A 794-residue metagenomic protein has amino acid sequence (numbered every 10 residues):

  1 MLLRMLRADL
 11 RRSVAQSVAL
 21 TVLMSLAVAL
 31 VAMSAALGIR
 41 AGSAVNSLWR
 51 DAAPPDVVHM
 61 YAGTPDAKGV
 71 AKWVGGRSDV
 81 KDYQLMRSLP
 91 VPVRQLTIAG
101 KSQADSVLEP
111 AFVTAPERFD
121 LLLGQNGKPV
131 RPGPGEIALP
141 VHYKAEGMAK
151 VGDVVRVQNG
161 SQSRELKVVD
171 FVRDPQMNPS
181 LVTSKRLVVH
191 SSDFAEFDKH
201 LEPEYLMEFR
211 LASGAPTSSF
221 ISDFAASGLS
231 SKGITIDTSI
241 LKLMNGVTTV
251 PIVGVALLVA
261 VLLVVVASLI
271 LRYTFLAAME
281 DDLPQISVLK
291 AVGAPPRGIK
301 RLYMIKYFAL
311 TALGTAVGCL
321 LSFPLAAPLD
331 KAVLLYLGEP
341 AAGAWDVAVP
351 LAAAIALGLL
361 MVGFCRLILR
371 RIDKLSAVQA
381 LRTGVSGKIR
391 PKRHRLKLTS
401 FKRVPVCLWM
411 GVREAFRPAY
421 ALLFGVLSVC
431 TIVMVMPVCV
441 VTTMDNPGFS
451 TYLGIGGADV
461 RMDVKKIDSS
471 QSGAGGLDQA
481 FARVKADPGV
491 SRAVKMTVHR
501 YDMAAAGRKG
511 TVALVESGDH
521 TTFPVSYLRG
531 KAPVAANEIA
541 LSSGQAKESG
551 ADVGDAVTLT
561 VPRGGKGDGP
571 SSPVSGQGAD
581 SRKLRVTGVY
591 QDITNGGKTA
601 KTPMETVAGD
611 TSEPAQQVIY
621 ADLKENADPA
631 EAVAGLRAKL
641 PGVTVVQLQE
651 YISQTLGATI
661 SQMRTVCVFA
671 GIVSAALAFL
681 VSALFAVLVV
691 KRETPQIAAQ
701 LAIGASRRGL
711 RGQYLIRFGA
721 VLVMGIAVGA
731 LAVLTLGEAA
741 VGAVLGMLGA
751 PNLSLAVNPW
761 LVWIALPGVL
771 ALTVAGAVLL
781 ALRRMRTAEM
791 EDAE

Functional and structural regions predicted by a protein language model:
M1-A29, M304, P391-T431, V689 (+3 more regions): N-terminal Sec/SRP start-transfer signal
L2-S268, A277-E280, P296, Y336 (+4 more regions): Membrane transport/envelope proteins' first extracytoplasmic loop
M5, D9-A15, L269-A309, L680-L722: Interfacial "coupling" helices/loops that link adjacent transmembrane helices in transporter permeases
V58-H59, P405-A536, A540-G544, Q662: Juxtamembrane segments of multi-pass membrane proteins
R272-A278, D282-P284, F308-P340, V347-K374 (+4 more regions): Small-residue-rich transmembrane alpha-helices
G293, G318, G554, G704 (+1 more regions): Conserved G/P- and acidic residue-centered "switch" motifs that form tight phosphate/ATP-binding loops in soluble
L375-P391, R783-E794: Short cytosolic juxtamembrane segments of multi-pass membrane proteins
Q617-I619, G642-V733, G737-G742, G746 (+4 more regions): C-terminal transmembrane helical bundles of large multi-pass transporters and their helix-start/helix-kink determinants
